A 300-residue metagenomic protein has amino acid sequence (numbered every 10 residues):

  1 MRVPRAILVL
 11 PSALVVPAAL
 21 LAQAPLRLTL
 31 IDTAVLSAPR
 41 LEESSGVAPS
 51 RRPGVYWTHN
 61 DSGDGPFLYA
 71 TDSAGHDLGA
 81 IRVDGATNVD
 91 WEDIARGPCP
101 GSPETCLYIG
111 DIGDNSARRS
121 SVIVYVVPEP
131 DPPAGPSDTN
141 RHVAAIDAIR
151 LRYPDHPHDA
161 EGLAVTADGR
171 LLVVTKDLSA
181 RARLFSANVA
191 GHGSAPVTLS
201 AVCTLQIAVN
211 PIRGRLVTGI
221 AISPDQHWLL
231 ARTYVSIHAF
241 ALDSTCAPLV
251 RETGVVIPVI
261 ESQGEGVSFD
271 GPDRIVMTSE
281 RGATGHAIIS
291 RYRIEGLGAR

Functional and structural regions predicted by a protein language model:
M1-R5, V47: Positively charged n-region of N-terminal signal peptides that target proteins for export
V3, L10-P11, I289: Intrinsically disordered, low-complexity segments enriched in Ser/Pro/Gly/Ala and basic residues
R5-L8, I294: Sequence-pattern detector for short linear motifs and compositional/periodic biases rather than a specific fold
L8-A19: Bacterial N-terminal signal peptides
Q23-R300: Sequence/structural signature of beta-propeller domains
